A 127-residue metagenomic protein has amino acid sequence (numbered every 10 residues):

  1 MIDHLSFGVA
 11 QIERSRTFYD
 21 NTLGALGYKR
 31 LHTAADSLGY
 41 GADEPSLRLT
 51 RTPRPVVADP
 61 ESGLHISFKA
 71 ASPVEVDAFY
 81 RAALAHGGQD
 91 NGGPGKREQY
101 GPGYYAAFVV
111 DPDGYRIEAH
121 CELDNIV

Functional and structural regions predicted by a protein language model:
M1-R16, I66, L123-V127: N-terminal beta-strand motif that seeds the catalytic metal site of vicinal oxygen chelate
H4, S37, H65, A106: Conserved beta-strand and immediately adjacent loop positions that scaffold enzyme active sites
G8-L47: Core segments of cupin and vicinal oxygen chelate
V9-R14, F68-P112: Vicinal oxygen chelate
A25-T33, V56, L64, V74 (+4 more regions): Long, contiguous binding/interaction regions
G41-A82: Long, continuous compositionally biased terminal/linker segments
E44, P112-G114: Glycine-centered tight beta-turn/hairpin loop motif at sheet-sheet or coil-to-beta transitions
L47-R51, F108, I117-H120: Conserved beta-strand in the GNAT
